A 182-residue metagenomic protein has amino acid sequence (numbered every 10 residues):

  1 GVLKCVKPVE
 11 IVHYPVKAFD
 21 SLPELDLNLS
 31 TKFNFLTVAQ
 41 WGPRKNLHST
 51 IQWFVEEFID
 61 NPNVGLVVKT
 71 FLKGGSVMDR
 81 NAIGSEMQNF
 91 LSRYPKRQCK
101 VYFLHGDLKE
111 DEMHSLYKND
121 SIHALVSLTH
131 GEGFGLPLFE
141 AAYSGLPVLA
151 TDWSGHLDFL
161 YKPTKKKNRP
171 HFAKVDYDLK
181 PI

Functional and structural regions predicted by a protein language model:
G1-S21, D176: Donor nucleotide-sugar binding/catalytic pocket of nucleotide-sugar-dependent glycosyltransferases
F19-N34, E56-N61: Nucleotide-sugar donor-binding and catalytic loop/hinge architecture of NDP-sugar-dependent glycosyltransferases
N28-K45, I51-F54, L66-V68: Conserved donor-binding/catalytic core segment of Leloir-type glycosyltransferases
V77-L116, H123-A124: Nucleotide-activated donor-binding/catalytic signature segment of Leloir-type glycosyltransferases, i.e., the conserved
S121-H123, G145-P147, D152: A short alpha->beta transition loop at the rim of the catalytic pocket in nucleotide-sugar-dependent
H130: Aromatic "clamp/platform" in nucleotide-sugar-dependent glycosyltransferases that forms part of the donor/acceptor
G135-L138: Short glycine/serine-rich donor-binding loops of glycosyltransferases
P147-A150, L160-Y161, K167-K174: Short hydrophobic beta-strand element within catalytic cores of glycosyltransferases and related nucleotide-activated
